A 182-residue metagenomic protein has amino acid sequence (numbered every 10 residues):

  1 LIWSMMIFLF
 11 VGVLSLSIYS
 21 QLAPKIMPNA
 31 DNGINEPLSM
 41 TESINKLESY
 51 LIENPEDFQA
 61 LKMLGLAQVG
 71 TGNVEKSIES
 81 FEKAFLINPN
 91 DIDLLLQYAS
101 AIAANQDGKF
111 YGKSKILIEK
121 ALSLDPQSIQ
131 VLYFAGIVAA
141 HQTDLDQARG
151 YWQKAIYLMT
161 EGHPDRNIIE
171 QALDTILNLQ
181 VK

Functional and structural regions predicted by a protein language model:
L1, M6-G12, R149-K182: Terminal, low-structured helical/coil segments at or just beyond the last alpha-helical repeat
L1-N45, S49, E53: Long, contiguous interaction/recruitment modules in multidomain scaffold/adaptor proteins
A30-N35, F58, M63-G70, E75-D125: Alpha-helical adaptor scaffolds
K46-S49, K83, K120, K154: The canonical alpha-helical register within tetratricopeptide repeats
A60, L94, V131, D165-I169: TPR alpha-solenoid repeat register
G70, A104-D107, H141, T175-L179: Register position in tetratricopeptide repeats
A121-A155: Soluble extracytoplasmic domains of inner/organellar membrane proteins
